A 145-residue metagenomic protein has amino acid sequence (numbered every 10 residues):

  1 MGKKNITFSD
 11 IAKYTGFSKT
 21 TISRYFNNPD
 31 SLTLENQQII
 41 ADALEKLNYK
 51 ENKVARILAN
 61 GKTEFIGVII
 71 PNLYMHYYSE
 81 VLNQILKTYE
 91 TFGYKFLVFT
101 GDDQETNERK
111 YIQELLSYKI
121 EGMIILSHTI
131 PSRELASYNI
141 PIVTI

Functional and structural regions predicted by a protein language model:
M1-K62: N-terminal helix-turn-helix DNA-binding module of bacterial transcription factors
M1-N5, Y14, K46, K87-F92 (+2 more regions): Bacterial carbohydrate/catabolite-sensing allosteric modules
T21-S23, G93-L97, L126, I145: Short beta-strands and strand-loop turn motifs
F26-P29, L73-Y74, D103, I130: Short, glycine/serine-rich, charged loops/turns that create anion-binding and catalytic segments at active sites
L47-E114, Y118-G122: Amphipathic helical "hinge" segments at domain boundaries
L126-I145: Flexible loop/hinge segments that line or gate small-molecule binding clefts
